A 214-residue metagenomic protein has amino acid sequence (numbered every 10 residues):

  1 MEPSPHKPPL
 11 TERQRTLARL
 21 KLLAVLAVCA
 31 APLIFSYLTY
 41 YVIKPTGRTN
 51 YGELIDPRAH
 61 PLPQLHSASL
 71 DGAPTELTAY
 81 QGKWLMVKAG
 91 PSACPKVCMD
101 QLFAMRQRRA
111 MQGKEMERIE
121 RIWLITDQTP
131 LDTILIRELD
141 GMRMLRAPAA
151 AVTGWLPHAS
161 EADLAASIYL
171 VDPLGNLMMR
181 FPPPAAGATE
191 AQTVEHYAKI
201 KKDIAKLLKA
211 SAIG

Functional and structural regions predicted by a protein language model:
M1-H66: N-terminal targeting signals for export/organelle localization
L65-L85: A short beta-strand-turn-helix
A79-M105: Short active-site neighborhood of thiol/selenol oxidoreductases, capturing the structured segment around
G82-K83, E117-I119, P173: Loop/turn elements at helix/coil->beta-strand transitions in domains of secreted/extracellular proteins
P91-S92, T126-T129, A149, P173-L174: Solvent-exposed coil/turn segments that connect beta secondary-structure elements in extracytoplasmic/periplasmic
M99-L139: Structural microenvironment flanking redox-active thiols in thiol-disulfide oxidoreductases
E120-I122, I134-S167, V171: Short, internal strand/loop/helix patches that form the active-site neighborhood or redox-interaction surface
A165-A166, L170-G214: Thiol-/selenol-based redox modules, centered on thioredoxin-like and closely related oxidoreductase domains
